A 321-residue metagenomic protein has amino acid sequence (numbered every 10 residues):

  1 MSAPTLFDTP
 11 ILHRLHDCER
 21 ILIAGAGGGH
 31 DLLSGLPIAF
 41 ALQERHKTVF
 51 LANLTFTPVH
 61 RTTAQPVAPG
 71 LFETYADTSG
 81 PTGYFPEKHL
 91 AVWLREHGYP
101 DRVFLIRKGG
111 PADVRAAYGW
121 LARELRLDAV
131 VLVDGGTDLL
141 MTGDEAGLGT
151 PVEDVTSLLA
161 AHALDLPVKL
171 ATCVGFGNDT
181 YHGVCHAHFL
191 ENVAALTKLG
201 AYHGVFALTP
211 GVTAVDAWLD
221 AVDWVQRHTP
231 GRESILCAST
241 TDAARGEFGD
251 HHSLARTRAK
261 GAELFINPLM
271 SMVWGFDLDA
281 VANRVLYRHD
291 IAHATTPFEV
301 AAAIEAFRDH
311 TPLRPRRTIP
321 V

Functional and structural regions predicted by a protein language model:
A3-C18: A short, basic/flexible loop-to-alpha-helix module at the beginning of a structural domain
L15-H60: N-terminal phosphate-binding or glycine-rich loops at protein starts, especially the Walker A/P-loop of NTPases
A26-S34, F56-P58, K108-A112, D134-M141 (+2 more regions): Gly/Ser/Thr-rich loops at beta-strand to alpha-helix junctions that form or flank small-molecule/cofactor-binding
E44-L105: Glycine-rich nucleotide/cofactor/substrate-binding loop typically near the N-terminus or early in the first domain
V67-L90, E191-D220: A glycine-rich helix N-cap at a beta->alpha junction
P81, P86-A112, V133, K169 (+2 more regions): Cap/lid and interdomain-hinge subdomains that line or gate substrate/regulatory clefts in soluble alpha/beta enzymes
I106-L164: Internal, conserved structured core segments that host functional sites
D223-V321: C-terminal accessory domains and tails appended to enzymatic cores
